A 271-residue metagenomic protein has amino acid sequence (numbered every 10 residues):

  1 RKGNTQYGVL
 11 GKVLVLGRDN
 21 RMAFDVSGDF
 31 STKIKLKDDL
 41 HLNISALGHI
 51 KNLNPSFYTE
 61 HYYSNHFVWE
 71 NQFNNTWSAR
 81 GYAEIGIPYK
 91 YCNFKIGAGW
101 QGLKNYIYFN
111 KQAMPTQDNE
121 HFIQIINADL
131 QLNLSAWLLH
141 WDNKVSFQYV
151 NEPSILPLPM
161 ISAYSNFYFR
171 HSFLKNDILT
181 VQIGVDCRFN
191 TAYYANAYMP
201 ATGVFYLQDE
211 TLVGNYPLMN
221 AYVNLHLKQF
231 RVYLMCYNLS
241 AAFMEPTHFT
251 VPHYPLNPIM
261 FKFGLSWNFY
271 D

Functional and structural regions predicted by a protein language model:
R1-D271: Exposed, low-structure sequence patches enriched in small/polar residues
